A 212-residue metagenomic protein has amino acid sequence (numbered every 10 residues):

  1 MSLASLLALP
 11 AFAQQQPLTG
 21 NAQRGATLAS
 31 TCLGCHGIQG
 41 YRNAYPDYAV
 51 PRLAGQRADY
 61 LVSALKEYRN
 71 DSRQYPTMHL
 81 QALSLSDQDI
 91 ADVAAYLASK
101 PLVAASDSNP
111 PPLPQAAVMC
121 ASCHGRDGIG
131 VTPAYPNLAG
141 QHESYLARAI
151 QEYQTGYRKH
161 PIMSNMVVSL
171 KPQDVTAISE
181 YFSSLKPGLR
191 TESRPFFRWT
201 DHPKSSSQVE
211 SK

Functional and structural regions predicted by a protein language model:
M1-A8: Bacterial N-terminal signal peptides
L9-A29, Y41-D47, A95-A117, V131 (+2 more regions): Electrostatic cytochrome c docking/interface patches
A22, Q39-Y68, H79-S84, A121 (+2 more regions): Gly/Gly-Pro-rich "capping" loops immediately C-terminal to redox-active cysteine motifs in periplasmic/lumenal
G25, S30-I38, V93, A117-D127 (+1 more regions): The canonical Cys-X-X-Cys-His
Q39-Y45, D71-P76, S99-P111, R126-P136 (+3 more regions): Inter-heme linker and motif-flanking segments adjacent to c-type heme-binding CXXCH motifs in c-type cytochromes
D59, E67-P76, Q81-Q88, L97-A104: Hydrophobic, ordered structural segments
E67, Y75, D92-A95, H160 (+2 more regions): Interaction-mediating elements
Y145-R148, Y157-H160, S164-L189, V209: C-terminal functional regions that serve as terminal interaction/effector modules
